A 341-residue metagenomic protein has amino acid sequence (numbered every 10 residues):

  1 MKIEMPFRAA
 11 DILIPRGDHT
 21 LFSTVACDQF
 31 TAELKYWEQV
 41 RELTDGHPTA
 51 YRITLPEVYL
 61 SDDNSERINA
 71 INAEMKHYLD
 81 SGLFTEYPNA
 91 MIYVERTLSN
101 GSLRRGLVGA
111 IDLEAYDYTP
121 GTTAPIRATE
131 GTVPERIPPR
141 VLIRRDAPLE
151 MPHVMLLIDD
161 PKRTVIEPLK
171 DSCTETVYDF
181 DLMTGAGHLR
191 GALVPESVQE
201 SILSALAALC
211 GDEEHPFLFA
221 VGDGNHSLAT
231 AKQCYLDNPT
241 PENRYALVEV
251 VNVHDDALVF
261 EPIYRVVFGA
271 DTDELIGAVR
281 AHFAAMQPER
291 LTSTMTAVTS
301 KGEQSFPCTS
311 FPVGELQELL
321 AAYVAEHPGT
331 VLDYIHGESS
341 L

Functional and structural regions predicted by a protein language model:
M1-G185, L203, A207-L209: N-terminal extension/subdomain marker
T49-Y51, P152-V154, F217, R244-E249 (+1 more regions): Structural beta-strand/beta-sheet cores of well-ordered domains, especially the beta-sheet scaffolds that support
D63-E66, E167-P168, L258-I263, Q304-C308: Short conserved micro-motifs at the rims of enzyme active sites and ligand-binding pockets
L156-D160, T184, D223, K232 (+2 more regions): Short, structured patches in soluble enzyme cores that scaffold and shape functional sites
F180-S197: A short, charged helix-loop
Q199-R244: Active-site beta-strand/loop microenvironment that shapes enzyme catalytic pockets
N225-A281: Catalytic or ion-translocation cores adjacent to nucleophile or general acid/base/metal-coordination motifs in diverse
F268-L341: C-terminal catalytic or substrate-handling cores of phosphate/nucleotide- and metal-cofactor-dependent proteins acting
